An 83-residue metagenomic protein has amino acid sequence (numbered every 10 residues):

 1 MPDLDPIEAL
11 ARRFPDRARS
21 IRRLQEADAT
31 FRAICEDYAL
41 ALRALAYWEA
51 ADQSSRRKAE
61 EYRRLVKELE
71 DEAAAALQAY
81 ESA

Functional and structural regions predicted by a protein language model:
M1-A83: Extended, charge-rich alpha-helical interface modules
